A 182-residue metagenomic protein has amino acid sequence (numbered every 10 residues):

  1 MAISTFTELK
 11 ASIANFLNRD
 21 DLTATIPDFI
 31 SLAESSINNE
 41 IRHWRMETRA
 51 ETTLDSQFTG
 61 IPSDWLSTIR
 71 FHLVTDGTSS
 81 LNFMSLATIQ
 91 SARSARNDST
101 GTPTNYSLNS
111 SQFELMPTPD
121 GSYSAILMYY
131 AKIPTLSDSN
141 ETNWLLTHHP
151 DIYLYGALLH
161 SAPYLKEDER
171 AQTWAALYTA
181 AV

Functional and structural regions predicted by a protein language model:
M1-V182: Glycine-enriched, solvent-exposed interface loops adjoining structured elements
